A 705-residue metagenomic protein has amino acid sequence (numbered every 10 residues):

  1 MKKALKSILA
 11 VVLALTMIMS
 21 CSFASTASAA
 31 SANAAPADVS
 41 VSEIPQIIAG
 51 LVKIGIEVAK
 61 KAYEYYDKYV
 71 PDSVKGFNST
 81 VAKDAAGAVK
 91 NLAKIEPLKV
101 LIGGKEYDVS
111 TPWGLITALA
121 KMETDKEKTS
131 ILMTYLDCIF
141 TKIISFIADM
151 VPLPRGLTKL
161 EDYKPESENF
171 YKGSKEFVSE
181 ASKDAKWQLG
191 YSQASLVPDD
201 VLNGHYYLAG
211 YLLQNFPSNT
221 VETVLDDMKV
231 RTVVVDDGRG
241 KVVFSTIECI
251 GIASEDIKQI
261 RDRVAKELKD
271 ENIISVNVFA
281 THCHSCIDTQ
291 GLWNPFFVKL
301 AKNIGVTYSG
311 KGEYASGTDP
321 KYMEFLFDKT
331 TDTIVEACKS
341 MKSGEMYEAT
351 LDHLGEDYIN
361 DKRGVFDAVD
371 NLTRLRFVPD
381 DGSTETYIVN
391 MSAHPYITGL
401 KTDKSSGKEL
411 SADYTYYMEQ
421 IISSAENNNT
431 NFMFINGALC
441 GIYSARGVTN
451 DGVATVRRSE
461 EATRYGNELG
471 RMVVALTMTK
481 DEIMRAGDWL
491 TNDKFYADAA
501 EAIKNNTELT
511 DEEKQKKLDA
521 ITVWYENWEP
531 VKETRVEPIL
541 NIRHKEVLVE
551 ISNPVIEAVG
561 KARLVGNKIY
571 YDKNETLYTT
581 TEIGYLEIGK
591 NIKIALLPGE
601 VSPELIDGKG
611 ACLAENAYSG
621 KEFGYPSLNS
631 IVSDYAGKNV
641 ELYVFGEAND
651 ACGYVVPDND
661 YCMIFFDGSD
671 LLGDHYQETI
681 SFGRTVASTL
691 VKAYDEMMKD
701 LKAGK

Functional and structural regions predicted by a protein language model:
M1-V12: Bacterial N-terminal signal peptides that target proteins for export
V12-L15, G291: Repetitive helical segments and hydrophobic/amphipathic motifs
L15-A24, K61, Y69: Short hydrophobic alpha-helical membrane-anchoring segments
I18-P36: Sec-dependent signal peptide cleavage junction
S31-I44, I48, V221, G407: Disorder-to-helix initiation segments
S42-T117, K121: Membrane-interacting helical modules
G114, A118, T124-F279, C283-R464 (+2 more regions): Conserved beta-alpha junction segments in alpha/beta enzyme cores
V473: Glycan-recognition surfaces in beta-rich domains, encompassing non-catalytic CBMs and lectin-like receptor-binding
